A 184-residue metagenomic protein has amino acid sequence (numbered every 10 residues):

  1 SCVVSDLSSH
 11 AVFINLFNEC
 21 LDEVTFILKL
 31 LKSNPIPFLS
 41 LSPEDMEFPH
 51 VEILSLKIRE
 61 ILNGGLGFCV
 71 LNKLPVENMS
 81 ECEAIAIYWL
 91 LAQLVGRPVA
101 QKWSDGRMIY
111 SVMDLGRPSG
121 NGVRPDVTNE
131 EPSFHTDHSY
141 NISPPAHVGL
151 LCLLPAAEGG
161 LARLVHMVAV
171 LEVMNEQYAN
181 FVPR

Functional and structural regions predicted by a protein language model:
S1-R184: Non-heme Fe(II) oxygenase catalytic core, chiefly the N-lobe of the double-stranded beta-helix
